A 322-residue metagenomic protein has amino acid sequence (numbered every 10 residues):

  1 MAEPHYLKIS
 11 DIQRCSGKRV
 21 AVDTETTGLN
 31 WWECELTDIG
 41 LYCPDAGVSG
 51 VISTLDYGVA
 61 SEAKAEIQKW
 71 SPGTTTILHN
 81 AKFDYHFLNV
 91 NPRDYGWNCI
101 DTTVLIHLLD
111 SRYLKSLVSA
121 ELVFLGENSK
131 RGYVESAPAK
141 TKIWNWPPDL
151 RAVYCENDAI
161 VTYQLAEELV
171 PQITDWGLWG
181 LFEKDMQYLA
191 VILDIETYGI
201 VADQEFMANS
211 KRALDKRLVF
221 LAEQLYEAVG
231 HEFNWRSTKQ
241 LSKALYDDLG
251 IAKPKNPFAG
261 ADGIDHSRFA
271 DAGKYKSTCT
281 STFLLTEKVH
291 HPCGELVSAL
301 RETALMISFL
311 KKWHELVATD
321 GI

Functional and structural regions predicted by a protein language model:
M1-G40, P44-V48, F124, A137-I322: Conserved "right-hand" nucleotidyltransferase catalytic core of DNA-directed polymerases
M1-V123, D215: Conserved RNase H-like, two-metal-ion catalytic cores of nucleic-acid enzymes
T54-G58, N91-Y95, L108-R112, L125-R131 (+2 more regions): Short, polar/flexible loop-turn hinges at active-site or ligand-entry regions and domain interfaces
I77, K130-Y133, N234, K253: Acidic/polar loop patches that form or flank catalytic/metal-binding clefts of enzymes that bind anionic ligands
